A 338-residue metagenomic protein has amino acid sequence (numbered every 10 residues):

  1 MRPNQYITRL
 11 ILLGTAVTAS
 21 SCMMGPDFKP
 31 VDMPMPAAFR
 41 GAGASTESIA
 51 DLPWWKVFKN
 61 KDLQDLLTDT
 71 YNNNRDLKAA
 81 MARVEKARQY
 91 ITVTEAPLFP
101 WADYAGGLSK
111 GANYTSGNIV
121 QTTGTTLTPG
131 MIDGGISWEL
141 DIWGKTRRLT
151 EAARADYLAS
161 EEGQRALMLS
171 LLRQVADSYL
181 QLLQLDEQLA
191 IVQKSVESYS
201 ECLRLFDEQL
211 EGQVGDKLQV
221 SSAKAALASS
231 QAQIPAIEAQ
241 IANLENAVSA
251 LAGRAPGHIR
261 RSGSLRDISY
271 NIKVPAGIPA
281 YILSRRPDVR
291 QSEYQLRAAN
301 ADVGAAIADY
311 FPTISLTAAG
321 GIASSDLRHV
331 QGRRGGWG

Functional and structural regions predicted by a protein language model:
R2-N72, G130, R154, E238-S284 (+1 more regions): Terminal intrinsically disordered/low-complexity segments used for targeting and assembly
G43-S45, I49-F58, G106-G135, H258-P275 (+2 more regions): Small/polar, glycine/serine/threonine/aspartate-rich low-complexity segments that form flexible
L63-D65, K86, P129-M131, D177 (+2 more regions): Transmembrane beta-barrel architecture of outer-membrane proteins
L67, M131-G135, Y179, K224 (+1 more regions): Membrane-embedded beta-strand positions in outer-membrane beta-barrel channels/transporters
K78, L98-T126, S137-A166, L185-Q188 (+2 more regions): Small/polar (Gly/Ser/Thr/Ala-rich) solvent-exposed segments that form structured loops/beta-strands/short helices used
A82, K86-Q89: Membrane-embedded segments
T146, A155, E161-I278: Periplasmic alpha-helical coiled-coil/stalk elements that build and connect Gram-negative outer-membrane
V289-T313: Long hydrophobic segments that form regular secondary structure
